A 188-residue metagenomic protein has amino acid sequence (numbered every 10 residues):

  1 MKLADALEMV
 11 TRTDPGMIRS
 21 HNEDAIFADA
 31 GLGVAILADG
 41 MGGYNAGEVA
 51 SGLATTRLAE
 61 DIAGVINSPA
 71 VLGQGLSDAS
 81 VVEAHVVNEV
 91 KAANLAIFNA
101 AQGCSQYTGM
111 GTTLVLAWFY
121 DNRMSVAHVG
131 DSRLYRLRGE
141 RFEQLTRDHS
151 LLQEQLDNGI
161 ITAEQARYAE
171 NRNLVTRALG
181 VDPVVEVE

Functional and structural regions predicted by a protein language model:
M1-E188: PP2C/PPM-type serine/threonine phosphatase catalytic domain
